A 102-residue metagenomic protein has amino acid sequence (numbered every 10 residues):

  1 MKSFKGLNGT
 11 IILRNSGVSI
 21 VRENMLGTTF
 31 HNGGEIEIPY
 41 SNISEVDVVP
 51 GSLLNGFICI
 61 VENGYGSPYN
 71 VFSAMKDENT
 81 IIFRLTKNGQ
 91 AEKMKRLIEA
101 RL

Functional and structural regions predicted by a protein language model:
M1-L13, S19, T28-L102: Acidic, Ser/Thr- and proline-rich intrinsically disordered linker/docking segments of eukaryotic scaffolds
E23-M25: N-terminal beta-strand/beta-hairpin edge segment
